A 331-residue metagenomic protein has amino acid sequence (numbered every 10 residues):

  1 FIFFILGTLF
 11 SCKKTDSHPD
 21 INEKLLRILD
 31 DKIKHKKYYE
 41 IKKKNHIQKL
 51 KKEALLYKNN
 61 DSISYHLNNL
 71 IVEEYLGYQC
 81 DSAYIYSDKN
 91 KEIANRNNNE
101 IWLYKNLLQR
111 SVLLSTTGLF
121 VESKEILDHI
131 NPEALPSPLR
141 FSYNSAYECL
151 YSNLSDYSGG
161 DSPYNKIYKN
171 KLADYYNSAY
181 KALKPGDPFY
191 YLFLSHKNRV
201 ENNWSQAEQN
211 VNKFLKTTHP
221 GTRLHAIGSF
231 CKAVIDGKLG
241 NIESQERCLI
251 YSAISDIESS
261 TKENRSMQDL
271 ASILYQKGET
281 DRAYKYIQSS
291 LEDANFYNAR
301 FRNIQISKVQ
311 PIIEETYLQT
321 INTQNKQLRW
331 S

Functional and structural regions predicted by a protein language model:
F1-K326: A "functional boundary" signal
W330-S331: Selective detector of the "anchor" transmembrane alpha-helix that sits immediately C-terminal
